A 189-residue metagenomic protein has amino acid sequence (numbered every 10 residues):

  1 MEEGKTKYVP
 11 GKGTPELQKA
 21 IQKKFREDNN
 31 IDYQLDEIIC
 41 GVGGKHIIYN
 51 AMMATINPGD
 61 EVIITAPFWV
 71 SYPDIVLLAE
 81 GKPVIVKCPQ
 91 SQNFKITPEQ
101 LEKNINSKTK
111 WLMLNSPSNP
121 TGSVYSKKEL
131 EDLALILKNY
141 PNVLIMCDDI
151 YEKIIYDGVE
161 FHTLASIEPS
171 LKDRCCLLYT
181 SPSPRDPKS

Functional and structural regions predicted by a protein language model:
M1-G43, I47-N50: N-terminal small-domain helix-loop-helix segment of the aminotransferase-like
D32-I38, P58-E61, K108, K172-C175: Short acidic capping loops at alpha-helix termini that bridge into adjacent secondary structure
A54-V76: Conserved PLP-anchoring active-site segment centered on the Schiff-base-forming lysine
L78-V84: A short helix-loop-beta submotif of the ANL/AMP-binding
P89-V159: Active-site phosphate-binding strand-loop segment of PLP-dependent enzymes
Y140-L144, E160-S181: Conserved active-site segment immediately N-terminal to the catalytic lysine that forms the internal aldimine
Y179-S189: Single conserved hydrophobic/aromatic residue that forms the stacking wall/gate of nucleotide- or nucleobase-binding
